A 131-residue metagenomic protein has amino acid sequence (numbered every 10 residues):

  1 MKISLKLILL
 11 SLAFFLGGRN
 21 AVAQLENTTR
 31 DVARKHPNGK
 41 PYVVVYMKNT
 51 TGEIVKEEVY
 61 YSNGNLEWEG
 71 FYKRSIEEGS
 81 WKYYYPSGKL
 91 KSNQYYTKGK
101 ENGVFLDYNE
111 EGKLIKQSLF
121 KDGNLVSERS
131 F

Functional and structural regions predicted by a protein language model:
M1-T28: Bacterial Sec-dependent N-terminal signal peptides
R19-Y85, K89-T97, N102-Y108, K113-F131: Periodic aromatic/glycine/histidine/acidic cluster detector with a strong bias toward beta-strand repeat architectures
